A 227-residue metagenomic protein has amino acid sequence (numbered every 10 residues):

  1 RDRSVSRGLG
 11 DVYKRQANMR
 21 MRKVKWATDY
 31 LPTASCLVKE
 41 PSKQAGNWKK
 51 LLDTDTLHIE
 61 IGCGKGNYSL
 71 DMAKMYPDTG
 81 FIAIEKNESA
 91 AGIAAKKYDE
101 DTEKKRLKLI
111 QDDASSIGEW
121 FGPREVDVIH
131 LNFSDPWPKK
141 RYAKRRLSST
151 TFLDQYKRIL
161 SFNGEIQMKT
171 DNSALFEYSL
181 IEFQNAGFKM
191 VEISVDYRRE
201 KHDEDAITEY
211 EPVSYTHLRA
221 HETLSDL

Functional and structural regions predicted by a protein language model:
R1-D2, R7-Q16, T216-T223: Conserved small/polar residues in nucleotide/adenosyl-binding loops
K14-L57, N67-L70: S-adenosyl-L-methionine
L57-S115: SAM cofactor-binding core of SAM-dependent methyltransferases, primarily the Rossmann-like beta-alpha-beta module
W120-V128: A short acidic, Gly/Pro-enriched loop at the edge of an enzyme's catalytic core that lines a small-molecule cofactor
V128-Y142: A short SAM/SAH-binding and catalytic strip from SAM-dependent methyltransferases
S148-F162: A short glycine-rich, Lys/Arg-flanked "PGG" loop and its adjoining helix->strand segment in the class I
N163-T170: Conserved beta-strand signature within the Rossmann-like core of class I S-adenosyl-L-methionine
F188-S225: Class I S-adenosyl-L-methionine
